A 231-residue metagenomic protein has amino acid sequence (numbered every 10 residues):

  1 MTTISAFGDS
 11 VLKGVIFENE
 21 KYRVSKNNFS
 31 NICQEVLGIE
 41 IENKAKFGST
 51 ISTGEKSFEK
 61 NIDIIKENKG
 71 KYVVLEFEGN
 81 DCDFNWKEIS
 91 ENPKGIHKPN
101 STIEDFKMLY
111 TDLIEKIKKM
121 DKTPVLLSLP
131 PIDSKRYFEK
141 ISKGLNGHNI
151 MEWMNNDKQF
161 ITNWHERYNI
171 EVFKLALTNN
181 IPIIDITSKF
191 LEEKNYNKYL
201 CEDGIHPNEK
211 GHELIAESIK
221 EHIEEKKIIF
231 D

Functional and structural regions predicted by a protein language model:
M1-K46, I62-K69: Serine-esterase "nucleophile elbow" of acetyl-processing enzymes
V11, A45-S49, F77-E78, K87: Cell-envelope and extracellular/periplasmic
G14-I16, S52, D83, K135: A short acidic, helix-capping loop that chelates divalent metal ions and anchors anionic groups
I16, E55, N195: A short local structural element in Rossmann-fold oxidoreductases
E18, I51-T53, L214, H222: A broad, structure-centric signal for solvent-exposed, well-ordered loop/edge residues that line or flank functional
S49-E59: Structural motif
E59-E209, E213-D231: Alpha-helical cap/lid subdomain in secreted, periplasmic, or secretory-pathway luminal O-acyl-processing enzymes
